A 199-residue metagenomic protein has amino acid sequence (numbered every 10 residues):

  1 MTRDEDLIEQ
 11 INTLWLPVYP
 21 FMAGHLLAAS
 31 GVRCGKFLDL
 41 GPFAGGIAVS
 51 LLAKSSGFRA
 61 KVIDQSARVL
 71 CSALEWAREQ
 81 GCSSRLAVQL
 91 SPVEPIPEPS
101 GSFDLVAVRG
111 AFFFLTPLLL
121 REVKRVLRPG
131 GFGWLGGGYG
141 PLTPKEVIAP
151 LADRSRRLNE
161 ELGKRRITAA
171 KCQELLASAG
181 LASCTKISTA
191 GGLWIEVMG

Functional and structural regions predicted by a protein language model:
M1-P20: Class I SAM-dependent methyltransferase Rossmann-like catalytic core, especially the SAM/SAH-binding loop
L16-C34: Conserved alpha-helix/loop element of class I SAM-dependent methyltransferases that forms part of the SAM/SAH-binding
L38-D39, F43-E94: Class I SAM-dependent methyltransferase SAM/SAH-binding core
E94-V106: A short acidic, Gly/Pro-enriched loop at the edge of an enzyme's catalytic core that lines a small-molecule cofactor
L105-P117: A short SAM/SAH-binding and catalytic strip from SAM-dependent methyltransferases
L118-F132: A short glycine-rich, Lys/Arg-flanked "PGG" loop and its adjoining helix->strand segment in the class I
W134-N159: Conserved class I S-adenosyl-L-methionine
G163-G180: Short alpha-helix
